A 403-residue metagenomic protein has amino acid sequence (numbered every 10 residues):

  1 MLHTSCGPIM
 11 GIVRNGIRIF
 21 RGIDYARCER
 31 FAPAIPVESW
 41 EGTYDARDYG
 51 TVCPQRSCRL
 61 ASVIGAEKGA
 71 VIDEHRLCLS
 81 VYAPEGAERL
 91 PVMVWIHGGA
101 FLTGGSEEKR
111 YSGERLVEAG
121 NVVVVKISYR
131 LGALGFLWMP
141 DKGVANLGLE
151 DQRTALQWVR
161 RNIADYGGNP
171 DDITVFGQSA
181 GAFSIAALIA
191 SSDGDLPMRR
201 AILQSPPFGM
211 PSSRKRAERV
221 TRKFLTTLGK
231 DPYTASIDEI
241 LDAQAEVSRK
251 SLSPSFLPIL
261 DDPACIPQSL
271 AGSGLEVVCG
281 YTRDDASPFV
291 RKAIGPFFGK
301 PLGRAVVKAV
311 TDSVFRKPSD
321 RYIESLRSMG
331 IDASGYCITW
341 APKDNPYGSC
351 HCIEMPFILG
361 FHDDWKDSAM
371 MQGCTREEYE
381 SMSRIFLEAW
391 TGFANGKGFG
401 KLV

Functional and structural regions predicted by a protein language model:
M1-G143, L252-S253, S368-F386, T391-K401: Non-catalytic accessory segments of hydrolases
E67, R161, D195, R200 (+3 more regions): Substrate-access "cap/lid" subdomains that shape and gate the entrance to catalytic or ligand-binding pockets
R76, G143-D165: Alpha/beta-hydrolase active-site loop
R89-V92, G120-V123, N169-I173, L196-R200 (+2 more regions): Loop/turn elements at helix/coil->beta-strand transitions in domains of secreted/extracellular proteins
G98-G99, L147-D151, S179-A182: Active-site loop->helix "elbow" adjoining a glycine-rich segment at hydrolase catalytic centers
V159, Y166-S179: Alpha/beta-hydrolase fold nucleophile elbow
A182-G194: Short glycine-enriched nucleophile-adjacent loop and the immediately C-terminal alpha-helix near the catalytic center
E276, R291, E324-V403: Mobile gating loops/cap/lid regions near enzyme active sites that modulate substrate access
